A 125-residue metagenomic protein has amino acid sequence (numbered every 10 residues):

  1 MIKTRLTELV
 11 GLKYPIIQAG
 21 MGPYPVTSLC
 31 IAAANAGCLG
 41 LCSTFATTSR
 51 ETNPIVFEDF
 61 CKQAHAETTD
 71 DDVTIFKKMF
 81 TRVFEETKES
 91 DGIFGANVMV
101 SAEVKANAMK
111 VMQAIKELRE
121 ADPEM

Functional and structural regions predicted by a protein language model:
M1-M125: Active-site entrance/lid segments in N-terminal catalytic domains of soluble metabolic enzymes
